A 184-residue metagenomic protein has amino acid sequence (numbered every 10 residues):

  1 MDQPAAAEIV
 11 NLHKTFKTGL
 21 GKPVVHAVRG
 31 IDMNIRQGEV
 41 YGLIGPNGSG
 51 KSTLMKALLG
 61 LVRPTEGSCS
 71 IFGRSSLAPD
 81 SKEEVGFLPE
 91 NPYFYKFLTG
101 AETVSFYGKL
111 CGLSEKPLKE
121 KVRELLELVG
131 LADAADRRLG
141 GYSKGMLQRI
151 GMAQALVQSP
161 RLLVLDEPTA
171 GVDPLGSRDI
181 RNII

Functional and structural regions predicted by a protein language model:
Y41-P46: The feature captures the beta-strand-to-loop junction immediately N-terminal to the Walker
L59: Helix-to-loop junction immediately C-terminal to a conserved catalytic motif
G67-S81: Conserved ABC transporter NBD signature motif
S105, K109, K116-A134: Conserved ABC ATPase "signature" region
V157-R161: A short, proline-enriched helix->beta-strand linker immediately N-terminal to the Walker B motif in ABC-type P-loop
L163-D166, V172: Catalytic Walker B motif of ABC-type/P-loop ATPase nucleotide-binding domains
